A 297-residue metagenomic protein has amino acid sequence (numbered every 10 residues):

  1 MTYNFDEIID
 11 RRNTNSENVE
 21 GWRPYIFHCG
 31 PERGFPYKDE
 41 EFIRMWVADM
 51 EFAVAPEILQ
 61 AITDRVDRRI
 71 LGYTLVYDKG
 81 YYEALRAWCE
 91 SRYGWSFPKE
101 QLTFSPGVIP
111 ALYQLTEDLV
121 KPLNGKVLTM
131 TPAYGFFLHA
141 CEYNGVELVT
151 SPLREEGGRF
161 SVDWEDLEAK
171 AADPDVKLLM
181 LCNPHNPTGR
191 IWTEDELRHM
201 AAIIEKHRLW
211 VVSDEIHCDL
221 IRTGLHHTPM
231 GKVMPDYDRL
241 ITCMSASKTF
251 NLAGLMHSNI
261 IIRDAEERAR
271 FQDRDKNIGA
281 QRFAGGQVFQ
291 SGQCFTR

Functional and structural regions predicted by a protein language model:
T2-F5, D10-G107, Q114: N-terminal small-domain helix-loop-helix segment of the aminotransferase-like
I43-M45, L128, V149, V212 (+2 more regions): Hydrophobic/aromatic beta-strand patches that form the interior of the parallel beta-sheet core in alpha/beta enzyme
A48-M50, N183-N186, K248: Short glycine-rich anion-binding loops that position phosphate/pyrophosphate groups of nucleotides and phosphorylated
F52, F160, G189, T193 (+2 more regions): Nucleotide-sugar-dependent glycosyltransferase donor-binding/catalytic pocket residues
I70-A202, D219-Y237, I241: Conserved core of the PLP fold type I
N183, V211-V212: Residue-level marker for buried hydrophobic side chains located in beta-strands that build the well-ordered beta-sheet
E215: Walker B catalytic acidic pair
V233-R297: Conserved core segment of the aminotransferase class I/II
